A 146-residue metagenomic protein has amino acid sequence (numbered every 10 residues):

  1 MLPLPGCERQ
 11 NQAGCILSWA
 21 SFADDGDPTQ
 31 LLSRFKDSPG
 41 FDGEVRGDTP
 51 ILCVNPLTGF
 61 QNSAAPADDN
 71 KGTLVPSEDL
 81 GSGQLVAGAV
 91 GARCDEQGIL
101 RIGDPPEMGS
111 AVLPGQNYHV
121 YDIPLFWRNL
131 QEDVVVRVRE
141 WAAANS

Functional and structural regions predicted by a protein language model:
L2-W127, Q131-V136, E140, A144: Surface cap/lid and interfacial helix-loop subdomains adjacent to catalytic sites that gate substrate access
